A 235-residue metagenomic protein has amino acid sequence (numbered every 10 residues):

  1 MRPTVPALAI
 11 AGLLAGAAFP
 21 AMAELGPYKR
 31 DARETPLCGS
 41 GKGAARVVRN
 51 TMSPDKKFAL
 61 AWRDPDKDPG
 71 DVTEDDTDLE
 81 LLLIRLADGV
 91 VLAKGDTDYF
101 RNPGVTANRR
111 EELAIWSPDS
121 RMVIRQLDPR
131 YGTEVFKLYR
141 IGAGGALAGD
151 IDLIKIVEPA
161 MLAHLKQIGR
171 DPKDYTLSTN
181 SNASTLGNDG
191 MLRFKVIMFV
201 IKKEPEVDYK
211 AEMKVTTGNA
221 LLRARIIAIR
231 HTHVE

Functional and structural regions predicted by a protein language model:
M1-L8: Bacterial N-terminal signal peptides that target proteins for export
A18-P20: N-terminal signal peptide c-region/cleavage motif recognized by signal peptidases
M22-M52, Y131, V135, R140-I151 (+1 more regions): Acidic, small-residue rich beta-repeat scaffolds with periodic aromatic anchors
C38, D68-P69, V123: Cysteine-centric signal of extracytoplasmic or virion-exposed proteins
V48-I115: Short N-terminal edge-element motif at the start of the domain
W62-D66, R125-R130, K195-V200: Beta-strand C-termini and the immediately following turn/loop, strongest in propeller blades
V105-L147: Extracellular-facing segments of soluble proteins and assemblies that are Gly/Ser/Thr-biased and enriched in aromatics
